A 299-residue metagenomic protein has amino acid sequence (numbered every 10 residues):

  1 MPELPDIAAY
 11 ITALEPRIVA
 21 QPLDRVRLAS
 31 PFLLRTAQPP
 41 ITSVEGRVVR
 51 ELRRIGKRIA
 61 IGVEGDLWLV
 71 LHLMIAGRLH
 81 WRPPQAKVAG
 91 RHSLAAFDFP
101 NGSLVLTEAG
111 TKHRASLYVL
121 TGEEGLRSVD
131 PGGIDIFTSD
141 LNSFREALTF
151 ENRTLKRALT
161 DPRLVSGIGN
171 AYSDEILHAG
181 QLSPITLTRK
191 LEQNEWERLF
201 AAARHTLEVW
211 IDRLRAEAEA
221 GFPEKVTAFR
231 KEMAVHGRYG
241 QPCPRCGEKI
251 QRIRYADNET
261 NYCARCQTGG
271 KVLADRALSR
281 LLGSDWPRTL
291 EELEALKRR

Functional and structural regions predicted by a protein language model:
M1-L120, T138, R280-S284, T289-R299: Gly/Gly-Pro- and Ser/Thr-rich, intrinsically disordered tail segments characteristic of DNA damage-repair and tolerance
P22-P40, R53, R58, A147-R299: Basic, nucleic-acid-binding surfaces and adjacent catalytic neighborhoods in DNA/RNA-processing proteins
L69-L182, L187-K190, N194, L199-F200: Phosphate/anion-contacting hairpin/loop surfaces
